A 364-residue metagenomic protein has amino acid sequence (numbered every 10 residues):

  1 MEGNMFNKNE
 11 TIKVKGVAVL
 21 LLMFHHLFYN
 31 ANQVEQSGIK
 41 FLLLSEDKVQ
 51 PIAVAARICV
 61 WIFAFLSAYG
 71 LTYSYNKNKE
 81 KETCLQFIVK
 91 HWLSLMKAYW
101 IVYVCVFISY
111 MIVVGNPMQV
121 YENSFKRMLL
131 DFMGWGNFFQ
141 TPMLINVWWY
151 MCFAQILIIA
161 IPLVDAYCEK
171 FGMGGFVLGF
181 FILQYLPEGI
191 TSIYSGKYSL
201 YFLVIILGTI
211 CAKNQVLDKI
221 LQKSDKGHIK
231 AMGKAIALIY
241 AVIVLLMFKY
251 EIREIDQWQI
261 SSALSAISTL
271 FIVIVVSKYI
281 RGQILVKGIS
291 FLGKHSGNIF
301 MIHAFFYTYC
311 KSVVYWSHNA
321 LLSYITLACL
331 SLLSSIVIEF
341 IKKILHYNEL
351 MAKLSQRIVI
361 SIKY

Functional and structural regions predicted by a protein language model:
M1-I182, A231, Q283, H295 (+1 more regions): Membrane-cytosol interface segments of multi-pass membrane proteins, especially ER/Golgi lipid-handling enzymes
S94, L186-S192: Short, mixed-charge aromatic SLiMs
V104-Y110, Q184-Y185, V242-M247, Y307: Membrane-embedded alpha-helical segments in integral membrane proteins
V147-C152, L186-P187, L200, E251: Long, hydrophobic alpha-helical transmembrane bundles and adjoining juxtamembrane helices/loops of multi-pass integral
T191, S195-F300, F305-T326: Alpha-helical transmembrane segments and terminal signal-anchor/GPI-anchor hydrophobic tails, characterized by long
